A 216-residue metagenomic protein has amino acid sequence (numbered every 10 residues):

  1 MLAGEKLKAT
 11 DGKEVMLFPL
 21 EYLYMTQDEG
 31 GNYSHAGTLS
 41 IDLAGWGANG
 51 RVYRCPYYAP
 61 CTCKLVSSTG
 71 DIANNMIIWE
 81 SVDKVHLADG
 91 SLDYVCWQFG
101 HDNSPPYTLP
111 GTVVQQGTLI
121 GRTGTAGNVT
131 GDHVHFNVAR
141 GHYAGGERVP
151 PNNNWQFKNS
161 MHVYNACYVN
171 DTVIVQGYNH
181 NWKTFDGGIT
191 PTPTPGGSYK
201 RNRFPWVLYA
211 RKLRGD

Functional and structural regions predicted by a protein language model:
L2-M16, Y24, G47, R51 (+3 more regions): Acidic, glycine-rich catalytic/binding loops that coordinate metals and/or anionic ligands
A9, V15-P19, S34-H35, Y58 (+5 more regions): Extracellular/periplasmic catalytic domains that process cell-envelope and extracellular macromolecules
L20-C61: Short glycine/threonine/proline-enriched tight-turn/helix- or strand-capping micro-motif at secondary-structure
M25, A59, C63-L65, G111-T123: A structural signal for short beta-strand/turn segments enriched in small hydrophobics and glycine
E29, T69, P106, T118 (+1 more regions): Sec/Tat-exported extracytoplasmic proteins
G30, A48, T62-L65, V82-K84 (+1 more regions): Short beta-turn/strand-loop junction motif enriched in small, turn-promoting residues
V52-R54, Y58-Y107, D132-R140: Zn2+-dependent peptidoglycan hydrolase active-site motif and core
M76-I77, Q115-V129, F136: Short hydrophobic beta/alpha edge segments that flank linear recognition/processing sites
